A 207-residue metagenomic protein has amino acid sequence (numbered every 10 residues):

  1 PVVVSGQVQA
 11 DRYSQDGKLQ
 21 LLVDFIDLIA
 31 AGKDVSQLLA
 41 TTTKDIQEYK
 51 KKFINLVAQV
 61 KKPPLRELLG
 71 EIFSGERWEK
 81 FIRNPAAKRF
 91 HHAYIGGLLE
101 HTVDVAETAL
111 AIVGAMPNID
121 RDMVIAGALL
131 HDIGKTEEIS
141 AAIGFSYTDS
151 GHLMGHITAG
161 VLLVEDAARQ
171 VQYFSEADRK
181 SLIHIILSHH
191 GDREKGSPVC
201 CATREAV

Functional and structural regions predicted by a protein language model:
P1-R12: OB-fold and OB-like beta-barrel modules that bind single-stranded nucleic acids
Y13-P85, A159: Extended, charge-rich, solvent-exposed interface segments
V35-T41, H92-Y94, T148-H152: A ubiquitous short alpha-helical element
K52-F53, T108, L163: A general alpha-helix detector
V57-P64, E76-R77, T102, A106-M116 (+2 more regions): Short, well-ordered alpha-helical segments in soluble proteins
V60, A93, I119: Residue-level signal for short amphipathic helical patches enriched in basic/charged and nearby hydrophobic residues
L65-T108, L130-G134: A short mid-domain helix/strand-loop element embedded in enzyme catalytic domains that forms or borders the active-site
F90, E100, A111-V207: Divalent metal-dependent catalytic cores for phosphoryl transfer on phosphate-bearing substrates
